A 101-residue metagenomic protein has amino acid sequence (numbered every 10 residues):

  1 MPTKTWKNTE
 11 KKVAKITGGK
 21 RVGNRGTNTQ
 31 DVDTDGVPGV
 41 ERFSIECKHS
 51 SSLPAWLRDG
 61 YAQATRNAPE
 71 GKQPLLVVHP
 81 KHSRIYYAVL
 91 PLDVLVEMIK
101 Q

Functional and structural regions predicted by a protein language model:
M1-Q101: Catalytic phosphate/metal-binding cores of nucleic-acid and nucleotide-processing enzymes, i.e., regions that mediate
